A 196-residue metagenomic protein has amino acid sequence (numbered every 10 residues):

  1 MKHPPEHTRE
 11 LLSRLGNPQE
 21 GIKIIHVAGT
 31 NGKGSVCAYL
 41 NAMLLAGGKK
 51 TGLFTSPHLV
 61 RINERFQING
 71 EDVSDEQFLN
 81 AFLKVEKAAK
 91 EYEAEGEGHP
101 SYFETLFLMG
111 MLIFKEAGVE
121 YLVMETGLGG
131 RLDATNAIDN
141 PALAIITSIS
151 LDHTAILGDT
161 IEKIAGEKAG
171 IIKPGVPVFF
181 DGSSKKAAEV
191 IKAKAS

Functional and structural regions predicted by a protein language model:
M1-G29, V36-A38, A42-G47, F54 (+1 more regions): Short functional linear segments
P5, R9, L79, A188-K192: Short, surface-exposed alpha-helical segments at coil->helix boundaries
N17-E20, A46-D139, A155-L157: ATP-dependent carboxylate-amine ligase catalytic core
G29, F103, F180-S183: Glycine- and other small-residue-rich loops at beta-strand/loop junctions that grip anionic moieties
V36, F103, A187: Hydrophobic (often cysteine-bearing) scaffold residues that line and stabilize catalytic clefts of nucleotide/cofactor
L40, G110, E189-I191: Aromatic/hydrophobic pocket-lining residues that form π-stacking "cages" and hydrophobic walls in ligand
E93-E95, G118-E125, P141-S196: Acidic, Mg2+-coordinating active-site environments of NTP-dependent enzymes
